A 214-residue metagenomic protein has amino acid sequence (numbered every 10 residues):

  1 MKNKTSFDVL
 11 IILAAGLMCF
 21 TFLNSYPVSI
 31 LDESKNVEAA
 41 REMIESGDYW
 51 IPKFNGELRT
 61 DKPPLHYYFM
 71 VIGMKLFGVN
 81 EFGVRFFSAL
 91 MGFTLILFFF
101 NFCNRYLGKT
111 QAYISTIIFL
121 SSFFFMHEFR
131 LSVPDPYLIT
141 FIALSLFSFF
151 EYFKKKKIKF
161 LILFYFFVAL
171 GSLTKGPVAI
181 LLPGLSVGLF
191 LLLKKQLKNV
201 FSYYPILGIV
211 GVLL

Functional and structural regions predicted by a protein language model:
M1-L214: Membrane-integral, polyisoprenol-dependent glycosyltransferases of the GT-C/oligosaccharyltransferase superfamily
